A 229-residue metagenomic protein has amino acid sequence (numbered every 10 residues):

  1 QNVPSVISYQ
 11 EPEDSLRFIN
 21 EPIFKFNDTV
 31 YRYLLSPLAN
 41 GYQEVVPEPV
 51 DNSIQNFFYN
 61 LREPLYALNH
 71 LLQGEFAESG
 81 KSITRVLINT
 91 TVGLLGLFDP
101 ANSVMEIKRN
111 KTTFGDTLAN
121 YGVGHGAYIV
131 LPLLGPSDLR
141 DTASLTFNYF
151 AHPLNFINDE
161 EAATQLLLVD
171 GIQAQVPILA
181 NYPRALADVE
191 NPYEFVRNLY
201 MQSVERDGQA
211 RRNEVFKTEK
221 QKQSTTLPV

Functional and structural regions predicted by a protein language model:
N2-F24: N-terminal, post-cleavage mature segments of outer-membrane and organellar outer-membrane proteins involved
N2-Q10, D116, N120-V229: A structured, mid-to-C-terminal "fold-capping" secondary-structure block
L16, N20-N27, Y31, L35-A39 (+12 more regions): Membrane-interacting alpha-helical segments
Y33, L38-P49, V104, G115: Membrane interface segments of multi-pass transport proteins and intramembrane proteases
F57-P136: Mid-length scaffold segments of soluble, non-membrane domains
